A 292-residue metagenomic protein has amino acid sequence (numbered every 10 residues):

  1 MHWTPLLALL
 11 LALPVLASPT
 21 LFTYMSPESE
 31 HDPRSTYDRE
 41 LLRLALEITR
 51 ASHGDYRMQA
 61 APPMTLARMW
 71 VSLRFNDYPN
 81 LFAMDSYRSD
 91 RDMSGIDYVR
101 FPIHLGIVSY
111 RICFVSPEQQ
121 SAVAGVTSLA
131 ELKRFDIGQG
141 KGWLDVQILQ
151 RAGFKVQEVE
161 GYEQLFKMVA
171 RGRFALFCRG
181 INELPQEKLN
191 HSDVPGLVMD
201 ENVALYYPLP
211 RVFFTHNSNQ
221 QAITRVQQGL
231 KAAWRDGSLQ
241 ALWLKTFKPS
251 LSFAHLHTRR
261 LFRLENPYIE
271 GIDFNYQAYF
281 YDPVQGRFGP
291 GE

Functional and structural regions predicted by a protein language model:
S18-S94, V226: Extracytoplasmic small-molecule ligand-binding "clamshell" domains of the periplasmic binding protein/Venus flytrap
T20-S35, A124-G142, A175-L176: Short loop->beta-strand "edge-of-pocket" segments that line small-molecule binding or catalytic clefts across diverse
S26-E28, G106-I112, S192-Q227, P249-G271 (+1 more regions): Periplasmic-binding protein-like
R39-T49, Q119, P208-L251, Y276: Extended ligand-binding regions for polar small-molecule ligands
A60-L81, R151, E163-N182: Short helices/loops that flank or line small-molecule/ion binding pockets
R74, L81-G95, L176-G196, A204: A ligand-binding cleft/hinge motif common to bilobed small-molecule-binding domains
P102-Q147: A conserved helix-loop-strand patch within extracytoplasmic ligand-binding domains of the periplasmic binding
G140, L144-R151, L230-E292: Ligand-binding clefts/hinges and TM-proximal coupling segments of bilobed small-molecule sensing domains
